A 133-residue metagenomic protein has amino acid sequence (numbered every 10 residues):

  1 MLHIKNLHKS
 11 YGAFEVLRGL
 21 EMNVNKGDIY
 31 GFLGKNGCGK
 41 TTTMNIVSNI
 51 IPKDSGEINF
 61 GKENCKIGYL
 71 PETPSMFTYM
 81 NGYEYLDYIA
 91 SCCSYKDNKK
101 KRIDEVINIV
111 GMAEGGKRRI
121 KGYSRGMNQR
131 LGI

Functional and structural regions predicted by a protein language model:
L2-I4, L17: Conserved structural motif at the start of ABC-family nucleotide-binding domains
Y30-F32, M44: Short hydrophobic beta-strand immediately N-terminal to the Walker A/P-loop
K35-G39: Walker A (P-loop) phosphate-binding loop of ABC-type ATPase nucleotide-binding domains
S48: Helix-to-loop junction immediately C-terminal to a conserved catalytic motif
D54-C65: ABC nucleotide-binding domain "signature motif"
D87, S91-S94, N98-G115: Conserved ABC ATPase "signature" region
R119-G126: Conserved ABC ATPase signature
